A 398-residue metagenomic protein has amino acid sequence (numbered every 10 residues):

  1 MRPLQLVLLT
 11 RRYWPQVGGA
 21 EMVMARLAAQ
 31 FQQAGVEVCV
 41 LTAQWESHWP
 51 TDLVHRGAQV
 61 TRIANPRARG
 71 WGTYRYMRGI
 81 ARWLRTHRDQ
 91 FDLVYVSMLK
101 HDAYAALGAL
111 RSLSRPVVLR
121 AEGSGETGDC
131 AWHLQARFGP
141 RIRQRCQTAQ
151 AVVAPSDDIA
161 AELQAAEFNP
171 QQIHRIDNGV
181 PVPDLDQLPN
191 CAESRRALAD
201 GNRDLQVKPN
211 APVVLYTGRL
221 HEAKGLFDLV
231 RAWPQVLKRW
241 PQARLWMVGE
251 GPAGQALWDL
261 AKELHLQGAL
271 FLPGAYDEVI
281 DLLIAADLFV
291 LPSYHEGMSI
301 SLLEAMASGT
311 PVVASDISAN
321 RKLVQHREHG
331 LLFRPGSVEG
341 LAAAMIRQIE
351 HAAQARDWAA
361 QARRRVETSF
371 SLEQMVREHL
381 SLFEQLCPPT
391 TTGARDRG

Functional and structural regions predicted by a protein language model:
M22, R26, P212-Q235, P252-W258 (+2 more regions): A conserved mid-protein helix/loop that constitutes part of the nucleotide-sugar donor-binding site
H48, Y76-M77, V94-L113, L119-A121 (+1 more regions): An aromatic- and histidine-rich active-site surface loop
R75-G79, R115-V118, E126-T148: Nucleotide-sugar donor phosphate/pyrophosphate-binding loop at the beta->alpha transition of glycosyltransferases
D158, G179: Carbohydrate-associated surface elements
W258-G274: Nucleotide-activated donor-binding/catalytic signature segment of Leloir-type glycosyltransferases, i.e., the conserved
A275, Y294: Aromatic "clamp/platform" in nucleotide-sugar-dependent glycosyltransferases that forms part of the donor/acceptor
P311-A314, V324: Short hydrophobic beta-strand element within catalytic cores of glycosyltransferases and related nucleotide-activated
H326-R327, L331-V338, R347-A353: Conserved acidic donor-binding segment of nucleotide-sugar-dependent glycosyltransferases
